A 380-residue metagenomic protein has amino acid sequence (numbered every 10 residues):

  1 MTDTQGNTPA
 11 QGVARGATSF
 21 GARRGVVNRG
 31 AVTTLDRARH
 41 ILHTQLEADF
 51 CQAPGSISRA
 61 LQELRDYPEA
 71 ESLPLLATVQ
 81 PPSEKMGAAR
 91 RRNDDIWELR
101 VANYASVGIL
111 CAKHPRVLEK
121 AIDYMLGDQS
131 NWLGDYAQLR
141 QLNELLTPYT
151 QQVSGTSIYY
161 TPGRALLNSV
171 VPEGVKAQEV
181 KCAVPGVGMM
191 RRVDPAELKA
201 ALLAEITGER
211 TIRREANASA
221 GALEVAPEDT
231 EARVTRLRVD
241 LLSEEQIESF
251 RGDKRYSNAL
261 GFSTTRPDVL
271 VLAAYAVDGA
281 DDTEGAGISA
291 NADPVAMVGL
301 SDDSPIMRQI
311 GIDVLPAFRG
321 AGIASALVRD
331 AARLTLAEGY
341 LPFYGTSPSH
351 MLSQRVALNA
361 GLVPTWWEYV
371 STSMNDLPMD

Functional and structural regions predicted by a protein language model:
G16, G21, G25-E248: Acyl-donor-binding surface of acyltransferase catalytic domains
V153-Y160, V363-L377: Conserved catalytic-core motifs of GNAT/GCN5-like acyltransferases
D268-A296: Conserved beta-hairpin
A292-D302, Q309: Conserved beta-strand in the GNAT
M307, I312-A326: Conserved glycine-rich acetyl-CoA-binding loop
G320-L334, R355, N359: Conserved acetyl-CoA-binding loop-helix of GNAT-fold acetyltransferases
T335-T346: Conserved GNAT acetyl-CoA-binding A-motif
Y344-Q354, L358, V363, S371-T372: Conserved beta-strand-loop-alpha-helix junction that forms the acyl-donor binding cleft
